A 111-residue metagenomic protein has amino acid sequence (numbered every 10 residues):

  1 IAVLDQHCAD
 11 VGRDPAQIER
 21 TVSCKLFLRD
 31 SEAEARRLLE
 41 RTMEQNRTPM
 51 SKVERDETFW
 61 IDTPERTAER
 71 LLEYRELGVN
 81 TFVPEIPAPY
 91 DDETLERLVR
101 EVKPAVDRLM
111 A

Functional and structural regions predicted by a protein language model:
I1-A111: Active-site-adjacent structural elements that line small-molecule/cofactor binding pockets in enzymes
